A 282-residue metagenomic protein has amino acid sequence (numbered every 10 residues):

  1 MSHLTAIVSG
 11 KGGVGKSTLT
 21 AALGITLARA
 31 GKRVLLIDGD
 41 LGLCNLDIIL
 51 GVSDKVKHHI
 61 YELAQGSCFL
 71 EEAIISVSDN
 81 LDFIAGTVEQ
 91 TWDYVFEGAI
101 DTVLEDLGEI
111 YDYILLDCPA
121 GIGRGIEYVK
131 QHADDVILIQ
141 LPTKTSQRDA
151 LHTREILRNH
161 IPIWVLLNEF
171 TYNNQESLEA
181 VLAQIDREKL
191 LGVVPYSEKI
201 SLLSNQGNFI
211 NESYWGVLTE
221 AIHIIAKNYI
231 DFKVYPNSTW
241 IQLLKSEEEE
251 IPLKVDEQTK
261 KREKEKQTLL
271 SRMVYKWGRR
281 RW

Functional and structural regions predicted by a protein language model:
L4, F83, L190-V193: Conserved beta-strand scaffold positions in the cores of enzyme catalytic domains, especially in NTP/NDP-utilizing
L4-S67, Y113: Walker A/P-loop NTP-binding active-site region of P-loop NTPases, recognizing the glycine-rich GxxxxGKT/S
S9, D38, A85-V88, C118 (+1 more regions): Flexible glycine-/small-residue-rich
G12, L63, I84, D117 (+1 more regions): Residue-level signature of catalytic and energy-coupling elements of molecular machines, predominantly ATP/GTP-dependent
G39-E109, I200, S204-N208: P-loop/Walker-type NTP enzyme "switch/lid" segment
G98, T102, D106-E109, Y113-L202: Conserved catalytic-core segment of NTP-binding enzymes
N159-W282: C-terminal lobe/tail of nucleotide-utilizing enzymes
